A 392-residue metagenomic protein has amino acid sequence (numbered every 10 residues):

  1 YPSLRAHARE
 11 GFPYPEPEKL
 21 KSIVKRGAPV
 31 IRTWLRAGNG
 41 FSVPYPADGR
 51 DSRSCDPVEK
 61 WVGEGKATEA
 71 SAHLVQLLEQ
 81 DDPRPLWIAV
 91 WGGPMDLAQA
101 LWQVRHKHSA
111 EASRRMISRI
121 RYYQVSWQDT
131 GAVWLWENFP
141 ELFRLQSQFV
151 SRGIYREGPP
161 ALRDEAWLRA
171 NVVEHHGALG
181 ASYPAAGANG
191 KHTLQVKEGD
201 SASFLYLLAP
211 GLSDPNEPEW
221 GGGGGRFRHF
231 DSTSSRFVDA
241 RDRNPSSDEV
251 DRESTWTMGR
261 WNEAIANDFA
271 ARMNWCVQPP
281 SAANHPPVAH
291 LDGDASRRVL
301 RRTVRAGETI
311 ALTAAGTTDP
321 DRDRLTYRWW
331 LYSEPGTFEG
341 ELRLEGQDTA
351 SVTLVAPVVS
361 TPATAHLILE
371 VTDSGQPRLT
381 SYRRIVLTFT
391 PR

Functional and structural regions predicted by a protein language model:
Y1-A311, A315-F338: N-terminal acidic, glycine/proline-rich low-complexity segments
A306, D321, G346, T361-P362: Surface-exposed loops/turns
L331-V355: Surface-exposed, flexible coil segments in extracellular/virion-facing regions
V355-T361: Short, surface-exposed loop/turn segments at beta-strand-coil junctions that are enriched for proline with nearby
L367-L369: Hydrophobic/tyrosine-rich beta-strand signature of extracellular beta-sandwich/beta-rich modules, prominently
T372-R378: Short, solvent-exposed loop/turn segments at the edges of extracellular beta-sandwich modules
R378-I385: Extracellular and select intracellular beta-sandwich modules with Ser/Thr-enriched, small-residue motifs on
T388-R392: Extracellular interdomain linker/stem segments of modular secreted and single-pass surface proteins
